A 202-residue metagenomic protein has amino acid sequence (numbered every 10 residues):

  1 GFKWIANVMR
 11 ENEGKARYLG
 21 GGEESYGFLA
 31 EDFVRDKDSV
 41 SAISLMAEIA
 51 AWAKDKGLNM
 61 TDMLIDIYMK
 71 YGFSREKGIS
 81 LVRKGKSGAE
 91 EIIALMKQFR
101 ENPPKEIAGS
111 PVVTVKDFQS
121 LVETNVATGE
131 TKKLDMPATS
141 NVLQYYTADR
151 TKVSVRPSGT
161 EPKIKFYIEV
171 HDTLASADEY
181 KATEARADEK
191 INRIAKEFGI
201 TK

Functional and structural regions predicted by a protein language model:
G1-R156, L174-Y180, E184-K202: Phosphate-binding and adjacent anionic-ligand microenvironments
V153-V155, I164-V170: Short, well-ordered beta-strand elements
G159-E161: A generic beta-sheet turn/junction motif
